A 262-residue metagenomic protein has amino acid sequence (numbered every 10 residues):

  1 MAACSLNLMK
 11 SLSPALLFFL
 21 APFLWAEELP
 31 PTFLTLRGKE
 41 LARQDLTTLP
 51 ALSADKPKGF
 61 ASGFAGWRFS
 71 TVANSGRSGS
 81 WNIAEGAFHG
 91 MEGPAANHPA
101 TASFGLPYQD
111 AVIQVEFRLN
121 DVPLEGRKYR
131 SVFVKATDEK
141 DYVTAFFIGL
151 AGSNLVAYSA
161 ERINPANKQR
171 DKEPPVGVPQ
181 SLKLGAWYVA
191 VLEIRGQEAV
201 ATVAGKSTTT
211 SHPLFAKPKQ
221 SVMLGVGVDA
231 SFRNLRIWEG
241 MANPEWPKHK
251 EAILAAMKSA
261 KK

Functional and structural regions predicted by a protein language model:
L29-G38, K217-K262: Ligand-recognition surfaces built from glycine- and aromatic
L46, L192, L235-I237: Extracellular beta-strand elements of beta-rich domains used for carbohydrate recognition/degradation or cell-matrix
K56-F88, P94-N97, I253: Extracellular glycan-recognition surfaces and repeat-rich motifs
G90-N164: Secretory/extracellular carbohydrate-interaction modules and structurally similar beta-sandwich "look-alikes"
P99-L106, V176-L182, S211-H212, S221-V222: Beta-strand-rich interaction surfaces with strong enrichment in secreted/lumenal proteins
I113-V115, G185-R195, A199-V203: Short tryptophan-centered beta-strand motifs in secreted/extracellular beta-sheet-rich domains of glycan-recognition
P165-V189: Short, aromatic/His-centered strand-loop micro-motif at the edge of beta-sheets
T202-M223: Short, solvent-exposed beta-strand-to-loop segments that form ligand-recognition rims of beta-rich domains
